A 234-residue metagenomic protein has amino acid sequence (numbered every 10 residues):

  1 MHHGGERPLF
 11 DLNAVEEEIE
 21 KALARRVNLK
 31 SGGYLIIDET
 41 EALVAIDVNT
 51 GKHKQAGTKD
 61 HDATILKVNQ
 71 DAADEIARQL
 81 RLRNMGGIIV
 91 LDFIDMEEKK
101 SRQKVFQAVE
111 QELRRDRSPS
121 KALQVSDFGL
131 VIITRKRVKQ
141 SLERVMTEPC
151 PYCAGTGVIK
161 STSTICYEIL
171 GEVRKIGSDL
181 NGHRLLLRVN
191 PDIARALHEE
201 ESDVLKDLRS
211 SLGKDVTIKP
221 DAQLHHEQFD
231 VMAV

Functional and structural regions predicted by a protein language model:
M1-V234: DE-rich acidic low-complexity regions and acidic surface loops
